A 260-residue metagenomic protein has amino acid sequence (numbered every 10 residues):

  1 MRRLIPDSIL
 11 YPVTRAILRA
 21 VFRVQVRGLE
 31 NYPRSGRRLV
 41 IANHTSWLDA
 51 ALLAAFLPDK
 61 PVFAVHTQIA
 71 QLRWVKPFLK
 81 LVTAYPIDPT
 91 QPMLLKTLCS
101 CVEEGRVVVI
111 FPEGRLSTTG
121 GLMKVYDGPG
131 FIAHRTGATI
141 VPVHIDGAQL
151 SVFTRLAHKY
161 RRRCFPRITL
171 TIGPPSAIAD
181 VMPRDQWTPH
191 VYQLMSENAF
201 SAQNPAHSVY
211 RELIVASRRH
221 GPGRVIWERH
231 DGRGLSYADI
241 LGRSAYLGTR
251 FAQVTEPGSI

Functional and structural regions predicted by a protein language model:
R2-P6, P92-S217: Non-catalytic C-terminal accessory region of glycerolipid acyltransferases and related lyso-lipid remodeling enzymes
P6-D7, P12-H44: Helix-to-loop junction immediately C-terminal to a conserved catalytic motif
V13-R15, K80-P86, P112-L116: Short, basic, glycine/proline-bearing loop/turn elements
A16-F22, L39-I41, A84-T90, T119 (+2 more regions): Short, flexible loop segments at the rims of nucleotide/cofactor-binding pockets, characterized by
R19-R27, P89-T90, V152-T154, R243-A245: Short gly/ser/thr-rich secondary-structure transition/capping motifs
Y32-T90, T97: Catalytic core of membrane glycerolipid acyltransferases/transacylases, capturing the structured, soluble-facing
P33-S35, Q253-S259: Short helix-loop-beta connector
V225-T255: Conserved AMP-binding/adenylate-forming core of the ANL superfamily
